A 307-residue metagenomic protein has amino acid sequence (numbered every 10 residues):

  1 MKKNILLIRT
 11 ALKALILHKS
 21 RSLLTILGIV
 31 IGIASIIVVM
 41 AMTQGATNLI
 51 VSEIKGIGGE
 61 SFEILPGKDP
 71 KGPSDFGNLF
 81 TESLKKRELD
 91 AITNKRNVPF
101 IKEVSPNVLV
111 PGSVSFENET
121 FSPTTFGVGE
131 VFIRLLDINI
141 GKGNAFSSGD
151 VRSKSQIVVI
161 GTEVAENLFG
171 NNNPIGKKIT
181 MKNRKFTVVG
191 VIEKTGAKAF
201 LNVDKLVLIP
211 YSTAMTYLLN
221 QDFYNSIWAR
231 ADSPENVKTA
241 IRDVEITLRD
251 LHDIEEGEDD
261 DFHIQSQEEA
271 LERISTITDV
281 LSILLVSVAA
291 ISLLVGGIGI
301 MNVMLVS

Functional and structural regions predicted by a protein language model:
M1-I31: N-terminal Sec/SRP start-transfer signal
L12, L23-V30, I179, L284-A290 (+1 more regions): Hydrophobic residues within alpha-helical transmembrane segments of multi-pass solute transporters/permease subunits
H18, I298-S307: Interfacial "coupling" helices/loops that link adjacent transmembrane helices in transporter permeases
S20-N48, G296: Short, strongly hydrophobic transmembrane alpha-helices
V30, V39, S226-R230, H263: Short aromatic/hydrophobic contact patches that present stacked aromatics for nucleic-acid/ligand binding
Q44-T124, N167, M215-T216, T239: Hydrophobic, regular-secondary-structure patches
F126, E130-F146, S155-E255: Mid-to-C-terminal secondary-structure elements that act as membrane-proximal/extracytoplasmic interface segments
W228, V244, E255-A289: Peri-transmembrane interface segments
